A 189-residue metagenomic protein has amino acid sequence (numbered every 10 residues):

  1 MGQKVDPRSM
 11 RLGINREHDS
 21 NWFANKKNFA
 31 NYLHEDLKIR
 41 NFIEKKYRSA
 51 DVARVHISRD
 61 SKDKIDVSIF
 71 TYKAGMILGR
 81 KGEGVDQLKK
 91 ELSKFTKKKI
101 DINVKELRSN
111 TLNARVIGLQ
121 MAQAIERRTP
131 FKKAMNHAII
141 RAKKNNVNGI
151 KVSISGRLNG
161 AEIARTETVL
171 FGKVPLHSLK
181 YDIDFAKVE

Functional and structural regions predicted by a protein language model:
M1-E189: RNA-contacting regions in translation and RNA-metabolism proteins, encompassing KH/S1 modules where present
